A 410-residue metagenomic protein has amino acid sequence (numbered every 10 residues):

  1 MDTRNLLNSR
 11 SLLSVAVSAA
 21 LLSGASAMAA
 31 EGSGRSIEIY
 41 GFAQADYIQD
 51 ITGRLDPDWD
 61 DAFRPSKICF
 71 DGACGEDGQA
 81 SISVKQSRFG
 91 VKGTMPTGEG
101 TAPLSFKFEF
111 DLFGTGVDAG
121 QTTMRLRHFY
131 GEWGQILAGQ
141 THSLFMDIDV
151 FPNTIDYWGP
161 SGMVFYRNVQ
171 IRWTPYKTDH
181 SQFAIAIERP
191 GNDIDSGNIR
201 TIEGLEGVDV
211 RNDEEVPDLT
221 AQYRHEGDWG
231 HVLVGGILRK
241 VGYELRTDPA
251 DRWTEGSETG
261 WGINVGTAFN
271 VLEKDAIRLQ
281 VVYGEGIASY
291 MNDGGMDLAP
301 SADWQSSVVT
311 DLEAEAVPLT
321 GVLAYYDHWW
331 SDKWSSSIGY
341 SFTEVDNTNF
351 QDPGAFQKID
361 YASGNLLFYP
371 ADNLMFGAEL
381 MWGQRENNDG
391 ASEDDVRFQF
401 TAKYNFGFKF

Functional and structural regions predicted by a protein language model:
M1-A29: Gram-negative bacterial Sec-dependent N-terminal signal peptides
A30-W59, F63-D195, D213-H231, A268-V271 (+2 more regions): Outer membrane beta-barrel
D50, P96-G98, F113-V117, S143-D147 (+9 more regions): Sequence/structural signature of outer-membrane beta-barrel proteins
G78-S81, A119-T123, G159-F165, L205 (+7 more regions): Replace "Gram-negative outer membrane beta-barrel proteins" with "bacterial and organellar outer membrane beta-barrel
L126-H128, N168-Q170, V216-T220, E258-G266 (+5 more regions): Transmembrane beta-barrel architecture of outer membranes
E226-F356: Detector for outer-membrane/organellar transmembrane beta-barrel domains, recognizing the amphipathic beta-strand
A362-E379: C-terminal closing repeat unit and adjoining cap/tail of repeat-based domains
F368, D394-F410: Outer-membrane beta-barrel "beta-signal"
